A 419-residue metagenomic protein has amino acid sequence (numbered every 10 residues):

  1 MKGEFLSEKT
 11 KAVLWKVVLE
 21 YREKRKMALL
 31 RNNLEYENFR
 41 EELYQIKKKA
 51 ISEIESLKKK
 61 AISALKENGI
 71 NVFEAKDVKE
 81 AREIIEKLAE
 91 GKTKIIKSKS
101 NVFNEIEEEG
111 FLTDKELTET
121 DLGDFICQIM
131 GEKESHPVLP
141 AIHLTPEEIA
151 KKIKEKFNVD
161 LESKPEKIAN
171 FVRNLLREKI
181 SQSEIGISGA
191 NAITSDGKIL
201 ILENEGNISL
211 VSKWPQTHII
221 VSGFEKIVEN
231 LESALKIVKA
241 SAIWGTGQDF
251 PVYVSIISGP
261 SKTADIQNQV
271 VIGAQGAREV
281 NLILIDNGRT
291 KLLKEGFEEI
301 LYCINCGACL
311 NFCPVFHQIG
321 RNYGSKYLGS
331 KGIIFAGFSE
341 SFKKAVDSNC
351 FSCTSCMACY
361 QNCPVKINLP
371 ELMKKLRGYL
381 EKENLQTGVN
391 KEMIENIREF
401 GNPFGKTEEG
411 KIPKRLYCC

Functional and structural regions predicted by a protein language model:
M1-E299: The feature marks the mature, well-folded catalytic cores of soluble enzymes
A64, N68, I84, L88 (+7 more regions): Generic, well-ordered alpha-helical scaffold segments in large soluble proteins
N104-E105, C309, C359: Residues at the N-terminus of the alpha-helix immediately C-terminal to the conserved SAM/SAH-binding loop
I272-I300, V315-G410: Ferredoxin-type iron-sulfur electron-transfer modules in oxidoreductases and energy-metabolism complexes
C303: Phosphate-binding glycine-rich loops and their immediate beta-loop-alpha structural context
G410-C418: ABC transporter nucleotide-binding domains
